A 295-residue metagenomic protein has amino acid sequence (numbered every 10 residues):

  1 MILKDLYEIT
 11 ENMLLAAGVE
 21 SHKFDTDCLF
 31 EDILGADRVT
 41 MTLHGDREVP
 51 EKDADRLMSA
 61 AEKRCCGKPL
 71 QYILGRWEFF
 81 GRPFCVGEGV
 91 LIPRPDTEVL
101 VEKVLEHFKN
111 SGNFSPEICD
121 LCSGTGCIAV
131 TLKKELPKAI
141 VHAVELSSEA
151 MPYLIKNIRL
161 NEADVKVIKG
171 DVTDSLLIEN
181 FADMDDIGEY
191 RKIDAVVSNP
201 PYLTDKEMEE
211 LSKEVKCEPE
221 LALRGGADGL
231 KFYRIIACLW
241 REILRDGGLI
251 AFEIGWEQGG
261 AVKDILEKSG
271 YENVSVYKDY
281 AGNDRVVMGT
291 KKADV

Functional and structural regions predicted by a protein language model:
M1-L34, V39-M41, D46-V49: Non-catalytic accessory regions of SAM-dependent methyltransferases
L14, F108, I158, W240 (+1 more regions): Conserved hydrophobic residues forming the short capping helix/wall of the S-adenosyl-L-methionine
L29, G67, T97, I128 (+4 more regions): Residue-level signal for inorganic ion chemistry
F30-H107: Conserved AdoMet
Q71, L203-K206, E257: Active-site beta-alpha loop architecture of Rossmann-like, nucleotide-cofactor-dependent enzymes
E98-E209: Conserved SAM/SAH cofactor-binding pocket of Class I
Y202-K231: Mobile active-site "lid"/loop adjacent to the S-adenosyl-L-methionine
A227-T290: Conserved Class I SAM-dependent methyltransferase catalytic core
